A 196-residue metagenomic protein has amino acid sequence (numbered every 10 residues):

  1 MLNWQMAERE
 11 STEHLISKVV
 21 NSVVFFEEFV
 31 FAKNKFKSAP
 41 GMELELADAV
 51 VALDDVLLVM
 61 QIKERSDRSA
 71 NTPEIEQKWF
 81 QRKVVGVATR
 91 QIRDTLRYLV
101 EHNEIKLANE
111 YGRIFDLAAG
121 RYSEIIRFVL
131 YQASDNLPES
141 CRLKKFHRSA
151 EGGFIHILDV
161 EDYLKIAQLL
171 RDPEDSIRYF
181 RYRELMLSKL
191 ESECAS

Functional and structural regions predicted by a protein language model:
M1-S196: Intrinsically disordered, low-complexity Ser/Thr/Pro/Gly-rich regulatory segments
